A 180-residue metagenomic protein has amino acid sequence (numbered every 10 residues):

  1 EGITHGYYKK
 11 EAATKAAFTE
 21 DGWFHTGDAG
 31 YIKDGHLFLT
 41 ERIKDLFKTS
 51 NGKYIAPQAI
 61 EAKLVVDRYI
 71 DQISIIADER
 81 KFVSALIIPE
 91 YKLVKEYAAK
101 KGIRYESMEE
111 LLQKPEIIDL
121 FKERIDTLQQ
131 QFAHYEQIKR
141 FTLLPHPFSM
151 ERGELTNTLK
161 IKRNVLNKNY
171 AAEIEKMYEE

Functional and structural regions predicted by a protein language model:
E1-T49, A77: Conserved ATP-binding/catalytic segment of the ANL
A29, D67-L93, E180: C-terminal boundary motif of the adenylate-forming
I32, L37-L39, Y54, L155 (+1 more regions): Hydrophobic "anchor" residues
G35, L64, A85: Residue-level signal for inorganic ion chemistry
F47, Q72-S74, R124-E180: Conserved C-terminal "lid"/linker of ANL adenylate-forming enzymes
Y54, R68-Q72, L93-L143: Conserved C-terminal helical docking segment of ANL/AMP-forming enzymes that engages the acyl-acceptor during
Q58-A62, D126: C-terminal module of multi-pass small-molecule transporters
